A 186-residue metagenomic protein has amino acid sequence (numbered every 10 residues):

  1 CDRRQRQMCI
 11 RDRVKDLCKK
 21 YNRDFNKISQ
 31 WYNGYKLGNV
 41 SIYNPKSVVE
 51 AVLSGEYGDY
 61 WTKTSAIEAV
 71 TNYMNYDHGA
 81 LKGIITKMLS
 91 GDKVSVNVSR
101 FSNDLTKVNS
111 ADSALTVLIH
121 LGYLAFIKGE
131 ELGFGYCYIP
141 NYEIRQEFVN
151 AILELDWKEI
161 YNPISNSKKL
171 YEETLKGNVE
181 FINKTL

Functional and structural regions predicted by a protein language model:
C1-I10: Single conserved hydrophobic/aromatic residue that forms the stacking wall/gate of nucleotide- or nucleobase-binding
Q5, L37, S65-A66: Short linear sequence elements within intrinsically disordered, low-complexity coil regions
V14-D59: Conserved AAA+ ATPase small/helical "lid" subdomain
Y43, V48-L186: Extended alpha-helical interface modules used as scaffolds for assembling large macromolecular complexes
